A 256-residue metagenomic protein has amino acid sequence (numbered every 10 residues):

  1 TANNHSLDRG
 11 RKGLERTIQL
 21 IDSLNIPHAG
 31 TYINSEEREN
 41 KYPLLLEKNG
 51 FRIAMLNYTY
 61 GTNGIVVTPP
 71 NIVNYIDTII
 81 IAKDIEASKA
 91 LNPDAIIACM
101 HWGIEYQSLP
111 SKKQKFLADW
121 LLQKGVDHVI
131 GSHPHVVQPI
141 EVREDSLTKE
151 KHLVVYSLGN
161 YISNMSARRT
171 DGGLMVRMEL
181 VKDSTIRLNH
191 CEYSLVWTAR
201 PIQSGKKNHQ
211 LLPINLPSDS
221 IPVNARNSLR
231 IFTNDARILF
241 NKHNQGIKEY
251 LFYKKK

Functional and structural regions predicted by a protein language model:
A2-K256: Acidic, metal/ion-coordinating pockets
